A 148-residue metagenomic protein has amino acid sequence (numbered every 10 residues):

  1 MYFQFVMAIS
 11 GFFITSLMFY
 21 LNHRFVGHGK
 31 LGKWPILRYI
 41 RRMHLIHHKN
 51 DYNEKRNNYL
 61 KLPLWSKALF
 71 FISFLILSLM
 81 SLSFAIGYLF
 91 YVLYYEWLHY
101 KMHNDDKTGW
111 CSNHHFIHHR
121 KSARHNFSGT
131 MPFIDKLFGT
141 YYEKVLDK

Functional and structural regions predicted by a protein language model:
M1-F3, I76-A85: Transmembrane helix interruption/hinge and helix-loop junction motifs
M1-I14: Hydrophobic transmembrane alpha-helical segments in integral membrane proteins
Y2-F3, F70-F74, Y91-V92: Short, mixed-charge, low-aromatic patches
Q4, N22-V26, M80, Y94 (+1 more regions): Generic signal for short, ordered secondary-structure residues within or immediately flanking folded domains
F13-G27, I86-K107: Transmembrane alpha-helical segments that form the membrane-embedded catalytic/substrate-channel core of multi-pass
R24, G29-I46, N50-N53, M102-K148: Membrane-proximal soluble regions of multi-pass membrane proteins
E54-N58: Short gly/ser-rich anion-binding loops that grip negatively charged ligand groups
Y59-L79: Core segments of transmembrane alpha-helices that mediate helix-helix packing or line hydrophobic substrate/ligand
